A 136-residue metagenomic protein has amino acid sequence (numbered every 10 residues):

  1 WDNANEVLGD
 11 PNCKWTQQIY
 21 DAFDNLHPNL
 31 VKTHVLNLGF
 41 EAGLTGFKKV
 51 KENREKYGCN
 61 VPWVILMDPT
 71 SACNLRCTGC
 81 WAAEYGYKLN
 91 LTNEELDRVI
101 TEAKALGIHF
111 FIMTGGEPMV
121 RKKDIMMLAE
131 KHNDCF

Functional and structural regions predicted by a protein language model:
W1-C135: Conserved alpha-helical substructure of the radical SAM core
